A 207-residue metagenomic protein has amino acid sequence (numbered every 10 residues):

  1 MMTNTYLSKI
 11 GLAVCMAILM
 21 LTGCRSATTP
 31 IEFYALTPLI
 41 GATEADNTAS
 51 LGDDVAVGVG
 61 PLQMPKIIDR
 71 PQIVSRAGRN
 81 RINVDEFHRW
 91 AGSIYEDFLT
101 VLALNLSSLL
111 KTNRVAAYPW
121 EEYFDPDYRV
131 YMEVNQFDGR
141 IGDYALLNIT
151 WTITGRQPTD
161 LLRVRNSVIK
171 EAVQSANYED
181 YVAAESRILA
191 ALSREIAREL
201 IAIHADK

Functional and structural regions predicted by a protein language model:
M1-C24: Sec-dependent bacterial lipoprotein signal peptides
C24-Y95, I203-K207: A structural "domain/chain start" motif
R25-E44, L109-P158: Surface-exposed short loop/turn segments
D53-V55, D69-P71, G78, K111 (+3 more regions): Envelope-exposed proteins and targeting segments
R81-A91, Q157-A191: Short secondary-structure boundary motifs at beta->alpha junctions and helix caps
A183-K207: Compositionally biased, intrinsically disordered linkers/stalks adjacent to structured regions
